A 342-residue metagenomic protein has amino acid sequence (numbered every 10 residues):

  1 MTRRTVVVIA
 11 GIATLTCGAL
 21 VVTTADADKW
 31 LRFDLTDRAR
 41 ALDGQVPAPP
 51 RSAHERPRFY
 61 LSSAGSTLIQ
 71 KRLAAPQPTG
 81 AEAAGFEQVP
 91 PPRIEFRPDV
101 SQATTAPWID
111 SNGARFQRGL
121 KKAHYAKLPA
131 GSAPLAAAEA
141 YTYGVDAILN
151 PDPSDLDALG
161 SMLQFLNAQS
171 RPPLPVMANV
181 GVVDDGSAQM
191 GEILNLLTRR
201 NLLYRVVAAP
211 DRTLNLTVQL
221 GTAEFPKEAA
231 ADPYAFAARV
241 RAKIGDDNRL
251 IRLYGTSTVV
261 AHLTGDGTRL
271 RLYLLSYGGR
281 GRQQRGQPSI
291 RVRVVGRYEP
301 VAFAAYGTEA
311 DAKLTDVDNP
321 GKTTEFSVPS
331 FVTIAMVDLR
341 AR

Functional and structural regions predicted by a protein language model:
M1-R4: Positively charged n-region of N-terminal signal peptides that target proteins for export
V6-G11: N-terminal export leaders
L15-V21: Hydrophobic alpha-helical membrane-insertion segments, chiefly the h-region of N-terminal signal peptides
V21-K227, V292, T324-V328: Glycan-processing catalytic domains of CAZymes
R97, S101, G181-R342: C-terminal beta-sandwich/jelly-roll accessory domains of carbohydrate-active enzymes
